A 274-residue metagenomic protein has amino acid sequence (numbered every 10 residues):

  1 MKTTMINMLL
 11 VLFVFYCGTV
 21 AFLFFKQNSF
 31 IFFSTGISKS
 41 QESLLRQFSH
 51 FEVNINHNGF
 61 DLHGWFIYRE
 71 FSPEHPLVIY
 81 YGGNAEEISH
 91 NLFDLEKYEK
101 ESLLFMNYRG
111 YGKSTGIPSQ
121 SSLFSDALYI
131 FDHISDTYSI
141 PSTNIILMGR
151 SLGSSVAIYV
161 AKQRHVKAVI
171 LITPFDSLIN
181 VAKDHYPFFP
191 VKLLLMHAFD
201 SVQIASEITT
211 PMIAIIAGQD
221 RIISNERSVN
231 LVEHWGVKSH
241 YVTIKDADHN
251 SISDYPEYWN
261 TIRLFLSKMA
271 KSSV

Functional and structural regions predicted by a protein language model:
M8, L12-N54: An N-terminal hydrophobic leader/cap segment in hydrolases
F60-I134, S155: Membrane-embedded segments
D94, S201, T210, S224-E233: Short alpha-helix in the alpha/beta-hydrolase fold that links the catalytic acid
I140-S151: Alpha/beta-hydrolase fold nucleophile elbow
I170-N180, H197-S201: Active-site nucleophile loop of the alpha/beta-hydrolase fold
I208-T209, A214-D220: Short beta-strand/loop motif that positions the catalytic acidic residue of the alpha/beta-hydrolase fold
Q219-I223, H249-N250: Acidic catalytic loop of the alpha/beta-hydrolase fold
A247-E257: Catalytic histidine-centered segment of alpha/beta-hydrolase-like enzymes
